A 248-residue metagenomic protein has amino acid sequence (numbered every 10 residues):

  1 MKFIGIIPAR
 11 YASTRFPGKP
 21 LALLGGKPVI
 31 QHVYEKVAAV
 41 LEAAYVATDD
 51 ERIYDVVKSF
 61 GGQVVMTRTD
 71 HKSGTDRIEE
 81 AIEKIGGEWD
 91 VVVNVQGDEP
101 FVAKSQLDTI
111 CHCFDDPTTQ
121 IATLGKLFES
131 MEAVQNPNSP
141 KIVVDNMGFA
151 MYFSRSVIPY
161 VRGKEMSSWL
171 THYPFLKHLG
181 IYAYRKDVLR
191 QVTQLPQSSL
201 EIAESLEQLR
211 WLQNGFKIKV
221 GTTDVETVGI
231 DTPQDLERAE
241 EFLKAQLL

Functional and structural regions predicted by a protein language model:
K2-T48: N-terminal glycine-rich phosphate-binding loop and ensuing alpha1 helix
L41, G87-W89, P117-Q120, F216: Short, high-confidence coil segments that cap the C-terminus of an alpha-helix and link into the following beta-strand
Y45, E51-V95, E99-T109: Short phosphate-binding loop-to-helix
T48-D49, V102, Y184, D231: A conserved hydrophobic position in a structured secondary element of the catalytic/binding core that shapes
G87, W169-L248: Conserved alpha/beta core of the MobA/IspD/sugar-nucleotide pyrophosphorylase nucleotidyltransferase superfamily
K104-L195: Conserved core of the sugar-phosphate nucleotidyltransferase
